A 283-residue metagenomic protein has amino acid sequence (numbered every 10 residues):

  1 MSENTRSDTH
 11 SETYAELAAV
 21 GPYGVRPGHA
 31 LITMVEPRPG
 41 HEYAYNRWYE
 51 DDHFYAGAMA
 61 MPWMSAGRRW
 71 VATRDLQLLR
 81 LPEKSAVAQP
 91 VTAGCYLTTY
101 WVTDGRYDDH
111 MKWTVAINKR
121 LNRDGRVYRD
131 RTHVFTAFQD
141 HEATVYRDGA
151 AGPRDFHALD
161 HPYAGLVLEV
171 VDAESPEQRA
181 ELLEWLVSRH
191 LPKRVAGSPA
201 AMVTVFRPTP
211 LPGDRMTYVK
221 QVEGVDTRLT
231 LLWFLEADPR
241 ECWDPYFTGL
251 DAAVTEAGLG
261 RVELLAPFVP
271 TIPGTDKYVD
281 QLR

Functional and structural regions predicted by a protein language model:
S2-R283: Macromolecular interaction modules
